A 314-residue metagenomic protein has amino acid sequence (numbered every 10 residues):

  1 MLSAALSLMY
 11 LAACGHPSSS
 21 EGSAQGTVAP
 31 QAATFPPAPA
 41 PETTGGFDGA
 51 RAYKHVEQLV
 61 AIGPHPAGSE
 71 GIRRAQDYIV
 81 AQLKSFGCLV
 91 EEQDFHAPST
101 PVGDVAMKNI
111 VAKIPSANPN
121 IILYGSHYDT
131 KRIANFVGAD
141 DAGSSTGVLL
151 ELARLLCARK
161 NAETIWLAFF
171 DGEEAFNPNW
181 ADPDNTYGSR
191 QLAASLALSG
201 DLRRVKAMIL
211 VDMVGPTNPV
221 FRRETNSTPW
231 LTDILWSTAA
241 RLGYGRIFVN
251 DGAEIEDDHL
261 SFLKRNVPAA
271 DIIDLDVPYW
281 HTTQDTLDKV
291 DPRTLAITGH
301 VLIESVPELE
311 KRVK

Functional and structural regions predicted by a protein language model:
Y10-A13: C-terminal motif of bacterial Sec signal peptides marking the signal peptidase cleavage site
G15-P17: Bacterial signal peptide processing site
V28-R74, F86, D129-T130, P278-T286: N-terminal capping segment at the start of a domain
T43, A207, V214-K314: Active-site-adjacent substrate-binding region of metalloamidase/peptidase-like peptide-processing proteins
G45-A52, H65-Q76, V105, I121 (+7 more regions): Solvent-exposed, acidic/flexible segments
R51-Q58, R74-S85, V90, S144-E151 (+9 more regions): Extracytoplasmic/secreted proteins, especially bacterial periplasmic and envelope-associated proteins
K54-A117: A non-catalytic alpha/beta surface segment that caps or lines the substrate-entry region of metallo-dependent hydrolase
R132-T238, L242, D251-E254: Acidic/histidine-rich catalytic neighborhood of metal-dependent amide-processing enzymes
